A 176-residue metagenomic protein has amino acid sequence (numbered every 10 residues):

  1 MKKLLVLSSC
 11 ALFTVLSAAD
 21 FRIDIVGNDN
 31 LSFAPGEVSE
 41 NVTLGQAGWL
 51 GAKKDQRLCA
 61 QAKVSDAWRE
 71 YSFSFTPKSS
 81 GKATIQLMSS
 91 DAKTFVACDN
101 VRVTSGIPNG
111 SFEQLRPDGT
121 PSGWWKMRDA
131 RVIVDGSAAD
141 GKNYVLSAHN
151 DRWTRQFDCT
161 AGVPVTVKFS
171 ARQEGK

Functional and structural regions predicted by a protein language model:
M1-L4: Positively charged n-region of N-terminal signal peptides that target proteins for export
L7-V15: Bacterial N-terminal signal peptides
A19-K176: Extracellular and organelle-lumenal recognition/adhesion modules and their flexible linkers in secreted
